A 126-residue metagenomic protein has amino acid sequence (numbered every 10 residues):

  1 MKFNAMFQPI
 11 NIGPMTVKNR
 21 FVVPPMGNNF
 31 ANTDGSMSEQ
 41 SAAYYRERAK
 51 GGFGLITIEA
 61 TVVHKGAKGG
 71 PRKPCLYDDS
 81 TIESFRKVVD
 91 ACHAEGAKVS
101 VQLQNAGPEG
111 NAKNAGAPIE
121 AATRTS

Functional and structural regions predicted by a protein language model:
M1-A106: N-terminal capping/small domains of soluble enzymes
H93, Q104-S126: Non-globular sequence segments
